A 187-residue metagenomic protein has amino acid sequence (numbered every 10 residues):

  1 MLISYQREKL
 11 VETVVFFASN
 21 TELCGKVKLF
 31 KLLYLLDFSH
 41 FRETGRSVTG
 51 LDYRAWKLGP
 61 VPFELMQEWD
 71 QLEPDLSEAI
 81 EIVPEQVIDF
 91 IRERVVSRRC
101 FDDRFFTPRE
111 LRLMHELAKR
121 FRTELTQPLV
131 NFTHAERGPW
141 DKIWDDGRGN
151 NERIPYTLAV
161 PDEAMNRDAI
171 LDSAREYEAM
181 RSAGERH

Functional and structural regions predicted by a protein language model:
M1-H187: Domain-edge interaction signal
